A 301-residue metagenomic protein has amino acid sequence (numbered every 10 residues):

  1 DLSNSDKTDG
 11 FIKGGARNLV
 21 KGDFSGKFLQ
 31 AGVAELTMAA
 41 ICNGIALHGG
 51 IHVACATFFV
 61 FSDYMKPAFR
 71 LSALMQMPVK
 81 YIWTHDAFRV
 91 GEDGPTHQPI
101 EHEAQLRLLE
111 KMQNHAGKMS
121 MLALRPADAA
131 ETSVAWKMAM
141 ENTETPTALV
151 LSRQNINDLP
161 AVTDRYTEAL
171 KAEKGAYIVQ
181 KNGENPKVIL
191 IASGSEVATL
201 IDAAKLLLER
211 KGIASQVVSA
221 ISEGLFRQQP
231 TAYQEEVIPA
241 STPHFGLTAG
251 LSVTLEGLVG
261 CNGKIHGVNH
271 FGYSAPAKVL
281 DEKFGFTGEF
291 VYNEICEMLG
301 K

Functional and structural regions predicted by a protein language model:
D1-N157, S219, E236-V237, G288-F290 (+1 more regions): Thiamine diphosphate
R89-H97, E101-E103, R107-L108, M112-K118 (+1 more regions): Thiamine diphosphate
